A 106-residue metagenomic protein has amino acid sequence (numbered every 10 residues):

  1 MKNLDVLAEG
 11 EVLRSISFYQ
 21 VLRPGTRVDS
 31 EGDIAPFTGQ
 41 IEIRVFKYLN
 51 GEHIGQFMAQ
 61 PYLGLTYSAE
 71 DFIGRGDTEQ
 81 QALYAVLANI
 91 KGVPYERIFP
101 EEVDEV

Functional and structural regions predicted by a protein language model:
M1-T38: Negatively charged, low-complexity tracts enriched in Asp/Glu with abundant Ser/Thr
E9, Q80-L83: Short amphipathic alpha-helical segments that mediate assembly, nucleic-acid/protein binding, or membrane association
I16-F18, I41-V45, A59, A82 (+1 more regions): Hydrophobic beta-strand residues in large extracellular and virion-surface proteins
P24-M58: Amphipathic, interaction-prone secondary-structure segments
Y62-Q81: A short, exposed loop/beta-hairpin motif centered on an aromatic-Gly-Thr core
L87-P100: Short arginine-rich
E101-V106: Short acidic DE-rich linear segments
